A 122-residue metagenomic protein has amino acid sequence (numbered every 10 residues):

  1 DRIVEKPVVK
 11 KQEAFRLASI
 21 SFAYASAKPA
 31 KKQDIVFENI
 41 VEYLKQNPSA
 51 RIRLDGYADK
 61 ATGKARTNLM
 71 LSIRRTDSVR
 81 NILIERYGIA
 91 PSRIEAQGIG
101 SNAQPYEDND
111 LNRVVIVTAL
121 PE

Functional and structural regions predicted by a protein language model:
D1-R51, S92, D110, L120-E122: Periplasmic peptidoglycan-binding/tethering modules of Gram-negative envelope proteins
K28-D34, Y57-E122: Periplasmic OmpA-like peptidoglycan-binding domain that tethers envelope proteins to the cell wall
L54: Conserved phosphate/oxyanion-binding catalytic-loop motifs
